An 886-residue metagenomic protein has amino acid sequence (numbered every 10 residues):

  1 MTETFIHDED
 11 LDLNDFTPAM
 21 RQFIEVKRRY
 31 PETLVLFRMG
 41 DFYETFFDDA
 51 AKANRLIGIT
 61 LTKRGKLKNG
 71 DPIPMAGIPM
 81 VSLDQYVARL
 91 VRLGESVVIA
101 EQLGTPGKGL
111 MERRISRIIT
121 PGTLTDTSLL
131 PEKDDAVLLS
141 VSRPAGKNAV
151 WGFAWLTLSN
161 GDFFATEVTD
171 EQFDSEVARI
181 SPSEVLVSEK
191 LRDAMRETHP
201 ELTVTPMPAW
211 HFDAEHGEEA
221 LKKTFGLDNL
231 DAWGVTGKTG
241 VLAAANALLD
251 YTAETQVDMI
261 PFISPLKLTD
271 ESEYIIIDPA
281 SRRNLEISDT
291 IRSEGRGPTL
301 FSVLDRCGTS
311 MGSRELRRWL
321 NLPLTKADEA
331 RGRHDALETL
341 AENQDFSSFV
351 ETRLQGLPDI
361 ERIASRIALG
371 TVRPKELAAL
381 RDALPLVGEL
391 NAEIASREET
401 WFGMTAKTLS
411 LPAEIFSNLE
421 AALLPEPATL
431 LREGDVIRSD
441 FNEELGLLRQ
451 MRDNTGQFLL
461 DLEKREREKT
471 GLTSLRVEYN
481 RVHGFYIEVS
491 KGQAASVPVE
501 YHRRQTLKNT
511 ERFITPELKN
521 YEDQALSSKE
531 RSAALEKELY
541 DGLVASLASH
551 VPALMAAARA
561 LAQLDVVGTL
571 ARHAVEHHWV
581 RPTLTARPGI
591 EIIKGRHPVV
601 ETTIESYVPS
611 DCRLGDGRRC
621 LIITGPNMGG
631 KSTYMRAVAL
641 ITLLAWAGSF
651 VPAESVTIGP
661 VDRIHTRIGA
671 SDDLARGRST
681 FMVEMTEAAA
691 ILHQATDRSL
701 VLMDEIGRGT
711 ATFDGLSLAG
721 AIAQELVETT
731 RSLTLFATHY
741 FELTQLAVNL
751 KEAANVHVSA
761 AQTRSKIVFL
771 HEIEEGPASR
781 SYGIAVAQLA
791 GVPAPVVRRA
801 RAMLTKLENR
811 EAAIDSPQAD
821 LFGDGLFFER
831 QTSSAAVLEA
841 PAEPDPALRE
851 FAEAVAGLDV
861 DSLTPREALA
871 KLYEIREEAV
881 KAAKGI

Functional and structural regions predicted by a protein language model:
M1-T339, S348, T352-A368, V372-K464 (+1 more regions): Charged catalytic and DNA/RNA-contacting regions of genome-maintenance and nucleic-acid-processing enzymes
F16-M20, L36, F47, G77-V87 (+28 more regions): Amphipathic alpha-helical transducer elements in NTP-driven molecular machines
F47-A50, K238, G308, S313-W319 (+5 more regions): ATPase nucleotide-binding head domains, primarily ABC-like/P-loop NTPase cores
V98-E101, P121-L130, M259, A395-W401 (+6 more regions): Active-site phosphate-binding and catalytic loops of NTP-dependent enzymes
P182-S188, R196, E517-H550, F650-A653 (+2 more regions): Conserved catalytic alpha/beta cores of large enzymes that bind or transform nucleotide phosphates and polynucleotides
F212-A220, I275-P279, I291-R292, P298 (+4 more regions): Amphipathic heptad-repeat alpha-helical coiled-coil/stalk segments that mediate oligomerization, filament/stalk
A330-R333, R353, L357, M451 (+4 more regions): Intracellular alpha-helical coupling/juxtamembrane segments of multi-pass membrane proteins
L848-I886: C-terminal tails and terminal domains of large nucleic-acid-associated and other macromolecular-machine proteins
